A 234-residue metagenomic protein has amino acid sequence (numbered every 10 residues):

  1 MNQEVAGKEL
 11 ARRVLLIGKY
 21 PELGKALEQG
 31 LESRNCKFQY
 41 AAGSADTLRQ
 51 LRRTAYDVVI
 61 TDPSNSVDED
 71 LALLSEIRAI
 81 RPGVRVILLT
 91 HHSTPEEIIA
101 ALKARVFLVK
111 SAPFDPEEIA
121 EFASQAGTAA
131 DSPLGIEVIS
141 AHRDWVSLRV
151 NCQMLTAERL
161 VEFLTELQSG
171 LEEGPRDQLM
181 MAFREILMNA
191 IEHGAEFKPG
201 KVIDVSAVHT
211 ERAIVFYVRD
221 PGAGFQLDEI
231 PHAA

Functional and structural regions predicted by a protein language model:
M1-E28: Non-catalytic signal-transmission and effector/linker regions of two-component phosphorelay proteins
L15, V59, G83-T94: A short, hydrophobic beta-strand element within the central beta-sheet of small alpha/beta folds
G18-D46: Two-component/phosphorelay signaling modules centered on CheY-like receiver
G24, S44-L48, D57-I80, E97: Conserved phosphotransfer microenvironments
L71-A72, S93-V109: Alpha4 helix (beta4-alpha4-beta5 surface) of REC/receiver domains from two-component response regulators
I98, A120, S124, E137-V146 (+1 more regions): Conserved beta-strand-loop-beta-strand hairpin that lines the nucleotide-binding pocket of ATP/GTP-utilizing enzymes
E121-M181: Bergerat-fold GHKL ATPase/HATPase_c domain
G174-K201: Conserved ATP-binding N-box helix of the HATPase_c
